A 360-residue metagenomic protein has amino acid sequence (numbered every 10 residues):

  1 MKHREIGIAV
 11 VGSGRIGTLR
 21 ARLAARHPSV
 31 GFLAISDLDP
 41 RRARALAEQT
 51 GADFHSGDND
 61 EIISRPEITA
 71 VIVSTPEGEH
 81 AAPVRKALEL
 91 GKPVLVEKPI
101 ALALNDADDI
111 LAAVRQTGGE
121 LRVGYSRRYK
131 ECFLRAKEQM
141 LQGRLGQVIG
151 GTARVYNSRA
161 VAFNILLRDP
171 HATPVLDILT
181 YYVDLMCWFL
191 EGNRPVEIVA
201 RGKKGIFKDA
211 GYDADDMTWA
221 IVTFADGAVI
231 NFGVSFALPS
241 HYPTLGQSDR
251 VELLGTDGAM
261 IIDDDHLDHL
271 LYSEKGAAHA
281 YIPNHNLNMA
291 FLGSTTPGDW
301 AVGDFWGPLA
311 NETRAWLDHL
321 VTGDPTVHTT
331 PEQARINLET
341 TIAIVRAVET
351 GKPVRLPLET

Functional and structural regions predicted by a protein language model:
M1-K2, A70-V73, D108, G119 (+4 more regions): C-terminal helix-rich "cap/oligomerization" subdomain common to oxidoreductases
M1-T50: N-terminal Rossmann-like dinucleotide-binding module
R20, T50-A113: Beta-loop-alpha module in the N-terminal Rossmann-like domain of NAD(P)-dependent dehydrogenases, especially those
S56, V73, V96, L121-V123 (+3 more regions): Hydrophobic residues in well-ordered beta-strands that form the structural core
G78, A101-N164, A172: A contiguous active-site-proximal alpha/beta segment in oxidoreductase catalytic domains
F163-S248, E332: Rossmann-like dinucleotide-binding domain that binds NAD(P)(H)
D209-G211, D226-N311: NAD(P)-dinucleotide binding in Rossmann-like oxidoreductases
